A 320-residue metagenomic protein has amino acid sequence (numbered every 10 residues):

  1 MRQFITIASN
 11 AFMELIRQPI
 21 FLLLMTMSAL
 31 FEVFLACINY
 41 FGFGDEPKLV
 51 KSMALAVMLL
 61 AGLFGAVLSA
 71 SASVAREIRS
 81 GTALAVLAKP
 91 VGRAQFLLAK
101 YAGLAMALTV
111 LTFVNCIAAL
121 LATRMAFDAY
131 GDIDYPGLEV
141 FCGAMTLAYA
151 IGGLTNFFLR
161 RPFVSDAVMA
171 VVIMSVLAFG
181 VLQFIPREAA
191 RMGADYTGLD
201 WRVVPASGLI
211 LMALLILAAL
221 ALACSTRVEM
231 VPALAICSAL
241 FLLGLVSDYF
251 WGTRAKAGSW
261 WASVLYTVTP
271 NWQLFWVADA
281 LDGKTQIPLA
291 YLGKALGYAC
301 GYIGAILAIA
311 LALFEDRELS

Functional and structural regions predicted by a protein language model:
M1-L22: Aromatic- and glycine-rich beta-strand/loop motifs that create alpha-glucan
L24-A29, D166-V176, P232-G244: Central hydrophobic cores of alpha-helical transmembrane segments in multi-pass integral membrane proteins
A29-S73, L97-L222, T226, G252-T253 (+2 more regions): Secretory targeting signals
S73-A105, F314: Helix-loop-helix units of permease transmembrane domains in multi-pass membrane transporters, especially ABC
P232, E315-S320: Short cytosolic juxtamembrane segments of multi-pass membrane proteins
G252-W276: Juxtamembrane non-transmembrane "cap" segments at the membrane-aqueous interface of multi-pass membrane proteins
N271-Y298: Membrane-interfacial helix-loop-helix junctions in multi-pass membrane proteins
